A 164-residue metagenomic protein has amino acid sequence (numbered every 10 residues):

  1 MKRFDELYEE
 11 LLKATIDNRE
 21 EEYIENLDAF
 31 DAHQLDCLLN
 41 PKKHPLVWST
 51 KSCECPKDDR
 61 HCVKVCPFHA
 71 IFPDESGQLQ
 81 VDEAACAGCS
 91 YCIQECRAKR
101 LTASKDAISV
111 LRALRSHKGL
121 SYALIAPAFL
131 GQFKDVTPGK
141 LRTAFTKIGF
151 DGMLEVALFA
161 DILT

Functional and structural regions predicted by a protein language model:
M1-T15, E20-E22, S104-T164: Iron-sulfur-associated redox domains of electron-transfer enzymes in respiratory and anaerobic energy metabolism
M1-V65, H69: Ferredoxin-type iron-sulfur electron-transfer modules and their immediate structural context
Y23-N26, H69, E83-A84, K99 (+2 more regions): Fold-independent oxyanion-binding glycine-rich loops and adjacent beta-strand/coil segments at enzyme active sites
D28-D31, K42-P45, A87, A128-L130 (+1 more regions): Short, glycine-/Ser/Thr-/acidic-enriched flexible segments
P41-V47, S90-I93, Y122-I125: Gly-rich Lys/Arg/Thr-decorated short loops/hinges at beta-loop-alpha junctions or inter-strand turns that position
H44, W48, S52, D82-A84 (+2 more regions): N-terminal juxtadomain amphipathic helix that follows a signal peptide/anchor or precedes a small N-terminal auxiliary
C55, A85, F133-T137: Charged, low-complexity surface patches
K57-D82, A87, Y91-A107: Iron-sulfur cluster-binding cysteine motifs and their immediate structural context in ferredoxin-like electron-transfer
